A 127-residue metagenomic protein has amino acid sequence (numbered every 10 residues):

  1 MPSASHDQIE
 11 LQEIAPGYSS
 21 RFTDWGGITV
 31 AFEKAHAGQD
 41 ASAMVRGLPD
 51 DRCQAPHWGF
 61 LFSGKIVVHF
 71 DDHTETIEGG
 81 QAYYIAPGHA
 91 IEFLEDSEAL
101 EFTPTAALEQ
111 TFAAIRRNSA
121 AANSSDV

Functional and structural regions predicted by a protein language model:
M1-S42, L48-D50, R116, N123-V127: A short, N-terminal "cap"/entry segment at the start of jelly-roll beta-barrel domains of the cupin/DSBH fold
F22, K65-V67, A90: Residue-level detector of beta-strand face positions
G26, H69-H73, L94-D96: Short strand-coil-strand connectors
S42-M44, E78-G80, Q110-A114: A short, polar/proline- and glycine-enriched secondary-structure boundary/capping micro-motif
D51-V68: Short, conserved beta-strand element in jelly-roll/cupin
F70-H89: Short acidic-glycine-tyrosine-enriched beta hairpin
P87-F112: Ligand-binding loop in jelly-roll beta-barrel domains
T105-S125: Short peripheral tails and domain-boundary helices/loops at the edges of structured domains
